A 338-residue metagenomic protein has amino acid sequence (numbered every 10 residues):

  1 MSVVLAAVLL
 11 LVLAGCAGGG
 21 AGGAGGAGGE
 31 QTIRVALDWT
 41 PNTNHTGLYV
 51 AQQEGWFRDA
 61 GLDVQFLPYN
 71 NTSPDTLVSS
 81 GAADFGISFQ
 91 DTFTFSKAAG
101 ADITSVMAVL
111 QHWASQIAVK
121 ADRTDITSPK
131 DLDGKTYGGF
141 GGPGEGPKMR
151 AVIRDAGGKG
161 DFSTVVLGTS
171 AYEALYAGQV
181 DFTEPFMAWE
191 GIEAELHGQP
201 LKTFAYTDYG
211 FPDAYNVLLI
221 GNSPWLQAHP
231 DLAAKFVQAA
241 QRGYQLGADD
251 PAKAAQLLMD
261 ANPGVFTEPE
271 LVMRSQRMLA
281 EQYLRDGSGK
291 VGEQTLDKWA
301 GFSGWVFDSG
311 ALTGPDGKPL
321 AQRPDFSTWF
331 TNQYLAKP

Functional and structural regions predicted by a protein language model:
M1-V8: Sec-dependent N-terminal signal peptides
L11-G15: C-terminal motif of bacterial Sec signal peptides marking the signal peptidase cleavage site
A17-G20: Bacterial signal peptide processing site
G22-L167, Y172-A177, D181-A188, T203: Short, glycine-/small- and polar/acidic-enriched structural segments that line small-molecule recognition paths
V50, S115-I126, Y215-L232: A bilobed periplasmic-binding-protein/Venus flytrap-type ligand-binding module shared by bacterial periplasmic
G191-Y209: Extracytoplasmic/periplasmic substrate-binding proteins
A228-S309: Secondary-structure end/capping motifs
W299-P338: Conserved C-terminal helix/tail region of periplasmic/extracytoplasmic solute-binding proteins
